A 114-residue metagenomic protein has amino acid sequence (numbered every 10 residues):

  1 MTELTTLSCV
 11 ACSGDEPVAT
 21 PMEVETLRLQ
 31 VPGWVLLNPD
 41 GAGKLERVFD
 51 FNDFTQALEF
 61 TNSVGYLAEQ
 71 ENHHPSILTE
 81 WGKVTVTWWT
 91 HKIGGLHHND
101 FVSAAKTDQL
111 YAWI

Functional and structural regions predicted by a protein language model:
M1-I114: Long, contiguous binding/interaction regions
